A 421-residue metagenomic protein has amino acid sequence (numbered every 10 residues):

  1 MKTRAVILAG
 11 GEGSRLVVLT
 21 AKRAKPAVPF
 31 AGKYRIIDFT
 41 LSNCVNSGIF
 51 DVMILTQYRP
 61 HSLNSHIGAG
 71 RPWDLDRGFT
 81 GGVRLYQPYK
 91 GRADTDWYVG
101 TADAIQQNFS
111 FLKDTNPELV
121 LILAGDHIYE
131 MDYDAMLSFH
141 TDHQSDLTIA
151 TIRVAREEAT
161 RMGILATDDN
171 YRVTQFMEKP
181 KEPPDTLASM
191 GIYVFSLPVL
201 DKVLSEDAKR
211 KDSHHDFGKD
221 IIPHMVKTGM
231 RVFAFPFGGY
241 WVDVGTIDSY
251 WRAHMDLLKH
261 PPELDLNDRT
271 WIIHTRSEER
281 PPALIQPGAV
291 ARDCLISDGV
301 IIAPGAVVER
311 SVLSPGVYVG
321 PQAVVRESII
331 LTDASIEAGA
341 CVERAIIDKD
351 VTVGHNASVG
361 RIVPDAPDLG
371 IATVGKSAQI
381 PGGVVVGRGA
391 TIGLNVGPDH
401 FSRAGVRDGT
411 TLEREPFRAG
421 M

Functional and structural regions predicted by a protein language model:
M1-L258, D368-G370, K376-S377, R407-M421: Unchanged
M1-R4, P198, E206-M421: Left-handed beta-helix
